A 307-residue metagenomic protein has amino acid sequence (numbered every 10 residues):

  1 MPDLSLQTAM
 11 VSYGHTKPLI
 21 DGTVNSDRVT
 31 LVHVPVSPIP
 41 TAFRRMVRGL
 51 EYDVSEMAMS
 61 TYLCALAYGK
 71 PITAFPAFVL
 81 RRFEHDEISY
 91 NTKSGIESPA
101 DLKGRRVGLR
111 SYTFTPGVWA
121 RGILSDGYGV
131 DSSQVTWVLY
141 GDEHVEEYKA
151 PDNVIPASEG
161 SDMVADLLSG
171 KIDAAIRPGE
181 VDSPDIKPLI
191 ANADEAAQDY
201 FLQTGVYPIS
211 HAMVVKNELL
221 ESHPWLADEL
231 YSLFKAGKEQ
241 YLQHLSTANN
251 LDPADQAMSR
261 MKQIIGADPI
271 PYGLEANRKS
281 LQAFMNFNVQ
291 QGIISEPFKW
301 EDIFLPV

Functional and structural regions predicted by a protein language model:
M1-L6, I96-R106, G266, Q290 (+1 more regions): Immediate post-signal peptide segment of exported/extracytoplasmic ligand-binding proteins
Q7-G122, D126-S133, W137-H144: Short, glycine-/small- and polar/acidic-enriched structural segments that line small-molecule recognition paths
V34-R45, E97, V135-L168, M261 (+1 more regions): Short helix-initiation/N-cap motifs at beta->coil->alpha
N153-S246: Pocket-lining segment of extracytoplasmic ligand-binding domains
V214, L220-Q290: Secondary-structure end/capping motifs
N286, Q290, I294, K299-V307: Short, amphipathic C-terminal "tail helix"
